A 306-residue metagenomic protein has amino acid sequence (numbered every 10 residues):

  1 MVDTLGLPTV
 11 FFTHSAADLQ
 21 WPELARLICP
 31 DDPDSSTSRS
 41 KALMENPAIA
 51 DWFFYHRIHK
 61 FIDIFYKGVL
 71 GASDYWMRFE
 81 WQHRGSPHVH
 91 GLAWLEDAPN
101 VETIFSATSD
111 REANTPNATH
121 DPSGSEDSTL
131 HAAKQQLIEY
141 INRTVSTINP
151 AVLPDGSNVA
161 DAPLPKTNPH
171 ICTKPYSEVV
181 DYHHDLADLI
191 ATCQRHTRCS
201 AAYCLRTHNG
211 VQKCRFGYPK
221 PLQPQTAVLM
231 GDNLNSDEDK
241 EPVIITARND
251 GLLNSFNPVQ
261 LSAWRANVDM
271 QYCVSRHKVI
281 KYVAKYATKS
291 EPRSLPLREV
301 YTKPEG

Functional and structural regions predicted by a protein language model:
M1-V89, A93-G306: Intrinsic low-complexity, intrinsically disordered terminal tails and linker regions enriched in charged/polar residues
